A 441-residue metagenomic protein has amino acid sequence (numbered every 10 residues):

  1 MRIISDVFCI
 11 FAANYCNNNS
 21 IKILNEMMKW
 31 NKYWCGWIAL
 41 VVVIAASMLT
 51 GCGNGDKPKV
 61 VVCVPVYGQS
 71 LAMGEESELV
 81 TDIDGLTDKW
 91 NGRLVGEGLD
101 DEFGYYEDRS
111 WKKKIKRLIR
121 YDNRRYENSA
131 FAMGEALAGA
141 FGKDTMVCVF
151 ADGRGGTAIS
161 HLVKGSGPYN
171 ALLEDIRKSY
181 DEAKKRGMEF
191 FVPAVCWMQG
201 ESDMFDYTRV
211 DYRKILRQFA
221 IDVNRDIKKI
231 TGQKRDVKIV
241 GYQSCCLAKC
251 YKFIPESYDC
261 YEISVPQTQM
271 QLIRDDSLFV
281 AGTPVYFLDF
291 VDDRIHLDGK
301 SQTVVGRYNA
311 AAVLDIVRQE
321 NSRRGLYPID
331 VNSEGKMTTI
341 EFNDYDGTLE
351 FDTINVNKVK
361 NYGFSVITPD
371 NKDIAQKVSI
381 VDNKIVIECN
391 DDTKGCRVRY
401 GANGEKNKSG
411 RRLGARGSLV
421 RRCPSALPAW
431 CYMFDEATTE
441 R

Functional and structural regions predicted by a protein language model:
D6-V7, A12-A13, E26: Acidic, Ala/Val/Gly-enriched low-complexity intrinsically disordered segments
M28-I38: Bacterial N-terminal signal peptides that target proteins for export
I38-S47: Bacterial N-terminal signal peptides
T50-G51: C-terminal motif of bacterial Sec signal peptides marking the signal peptidase cleavage site
D56-R441: Cell-envelope and extracellular/periplasmic
